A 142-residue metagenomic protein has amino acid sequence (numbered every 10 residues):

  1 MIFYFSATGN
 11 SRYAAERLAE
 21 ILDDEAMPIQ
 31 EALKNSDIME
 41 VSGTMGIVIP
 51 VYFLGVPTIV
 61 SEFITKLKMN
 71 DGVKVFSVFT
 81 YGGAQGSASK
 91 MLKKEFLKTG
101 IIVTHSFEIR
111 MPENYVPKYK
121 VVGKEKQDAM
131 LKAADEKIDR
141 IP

Functional and structural regions predicted by a protein language model:
I2, S6-A14, A19-P142: FMN-binding flavodoxin-like domain, especially the glycine-rich phosphate-binding loop
